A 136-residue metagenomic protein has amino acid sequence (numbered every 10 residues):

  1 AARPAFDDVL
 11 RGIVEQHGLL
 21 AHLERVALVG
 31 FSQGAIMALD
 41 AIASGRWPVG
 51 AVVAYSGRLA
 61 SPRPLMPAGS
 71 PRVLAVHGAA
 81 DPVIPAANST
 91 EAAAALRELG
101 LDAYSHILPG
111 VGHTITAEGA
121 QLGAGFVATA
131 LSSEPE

Functional and structural regions predicted by a protein language model:
A1-E24: Serine-hydrolase catalytic machinery in alpha/beta-hydrolase-like enzymes
L23-G69: Primarily recognizes the serine-hydrolase "nucleophile elbow" in alpha/beta-hydrolase and SGNH/GDSL folds
E24, A68-V73, L99-D102: Short, proline-enriched alpha-helix->beta-strand connector loops that line the catalytic pocket of alpha/beta-hydrolase
L59-P64, V83, I115-T116: A short beta-to-alpha transition loop/helix N-cap that caps and shapes the active-site region
L74-H77, D81: Short beta-strand/loop motif that positions the catalytic acidic residue of the alpha/beta-hydrolase fold
T90-E136: C-terminal catalytic histidine-bearing segment of alpha/beta-hydrolase fold enzymes
